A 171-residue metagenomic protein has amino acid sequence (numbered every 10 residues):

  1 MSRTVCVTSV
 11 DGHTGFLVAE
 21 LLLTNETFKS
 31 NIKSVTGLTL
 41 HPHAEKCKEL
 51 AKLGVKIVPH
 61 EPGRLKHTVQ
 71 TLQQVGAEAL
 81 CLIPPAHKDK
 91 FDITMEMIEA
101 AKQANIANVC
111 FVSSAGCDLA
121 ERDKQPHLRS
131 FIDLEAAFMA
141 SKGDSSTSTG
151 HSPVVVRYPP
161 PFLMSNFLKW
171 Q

Functional and structural regions predicted by a protein language model:
S2-I32, L38-E45, L65, A86-K88 (+2 more regions): Oxidoreductase cofactor-interface core, primarily capturing Rossmann-like NAD(P)-dependent enzymes
G37-A104, G116-E121: NAD(P)H-binding glycine-rich loop region in Rossmannoid oxidoreductase-like domains and their noncatalytic homologs
C110-V112: Short beta-strand segments at enzyme active-site cores
